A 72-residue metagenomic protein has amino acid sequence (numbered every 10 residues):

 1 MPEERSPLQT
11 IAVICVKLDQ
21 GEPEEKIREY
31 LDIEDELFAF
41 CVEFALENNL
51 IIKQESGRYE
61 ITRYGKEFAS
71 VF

Functional and structural regions predicted by a protein language model:
P2-L8, S56-F72: Short, cationic-aromatic polyanion-contact patches
E3-E29: Short amphipathic alpha-helical interface segments
I11-A12, C41, F68: Extended low-polarity, hydrophobic cluster-rich segments
I14, I27, I51, Y59-I61: Hydrophobic beta-strand residues in large extracellular and virion-surface proteins
E29, F40, G57-R58: Proline- and acidic/polar-enriched loop/turn elements at helix boundaries
I33-L46: Short amphipathic alpha-helical interaction segments
L46-S56: A short, conserved structural fragment
